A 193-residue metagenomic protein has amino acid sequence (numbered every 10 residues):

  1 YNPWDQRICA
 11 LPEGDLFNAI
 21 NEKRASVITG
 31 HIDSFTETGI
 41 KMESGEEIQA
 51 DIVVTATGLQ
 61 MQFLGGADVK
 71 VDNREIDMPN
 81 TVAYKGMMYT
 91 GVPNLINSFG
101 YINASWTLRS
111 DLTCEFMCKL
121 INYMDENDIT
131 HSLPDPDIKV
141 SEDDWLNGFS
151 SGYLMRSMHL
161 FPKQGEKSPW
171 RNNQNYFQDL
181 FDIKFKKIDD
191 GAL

Functional and structural regions predicted by a protein language model:
Y1-N122, D190-L193: Flavin (primarily FAD) cofactor-binding/catalytic cores of flavoenzymes
A83, N94-L193: C-terminal, flexible cofactor-proximal segment of oxidoreductases
